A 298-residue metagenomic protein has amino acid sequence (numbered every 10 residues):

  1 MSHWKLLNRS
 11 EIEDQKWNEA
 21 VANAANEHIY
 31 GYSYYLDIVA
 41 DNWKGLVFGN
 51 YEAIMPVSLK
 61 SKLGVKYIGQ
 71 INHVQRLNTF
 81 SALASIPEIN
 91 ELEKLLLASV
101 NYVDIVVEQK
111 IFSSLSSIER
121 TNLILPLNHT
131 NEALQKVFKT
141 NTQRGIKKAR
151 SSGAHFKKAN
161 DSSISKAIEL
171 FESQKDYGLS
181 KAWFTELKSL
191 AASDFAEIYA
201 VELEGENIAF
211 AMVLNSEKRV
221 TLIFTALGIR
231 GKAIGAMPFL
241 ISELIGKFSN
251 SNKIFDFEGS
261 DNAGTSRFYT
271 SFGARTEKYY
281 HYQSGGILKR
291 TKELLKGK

Functional and structural regions predicted by a protein language model:
S2-N50, M55-G64, V107-K232: A conserved beta-strand-loop-helix scaffold within acyl/acetyltransferase catalytic domains
S61-R76: Conserved acyl-donor/pantetheine-binding loop and adjacent beta-alpha core of acyl/acetyltransferases and related
V74-R76, S151-G153, N252: Short, solvent-exposed beta-strand edge segments and adjacent coil->beta transition regions
Q75-L83: The substrate-binding groove and active-site-proximal loops of carbohydrate-active enzymes, especially glycoside
I86-N122: Non-catalytic accessory segments adjacent to catalytic cores
E91-K94, S189, F195-L294: Aromatic (often tryptophan-rich) hydrophobic motifs at membrane interfaces
D104, K157, I254-F257: Short catalytic-loop micro-motif centered on adjacent basic/acidic residues
K296-K298: Low-complexity, charge- and small-residue-enriched intrinsically disordered regions
